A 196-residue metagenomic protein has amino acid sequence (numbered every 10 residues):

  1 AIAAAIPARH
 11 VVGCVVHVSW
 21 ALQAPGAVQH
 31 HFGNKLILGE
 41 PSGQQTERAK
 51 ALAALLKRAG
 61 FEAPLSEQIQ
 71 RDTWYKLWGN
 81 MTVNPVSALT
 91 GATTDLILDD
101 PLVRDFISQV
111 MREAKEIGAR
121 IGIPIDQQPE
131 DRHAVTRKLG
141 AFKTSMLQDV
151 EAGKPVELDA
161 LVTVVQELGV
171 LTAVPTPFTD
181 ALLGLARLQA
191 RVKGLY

Functional and structural regions predicted by a protein language model:
A1-A27: Rossmann-like NAD(P)(H) cofactor-binding subdomain of soluble oxidoreductases
R9-V16, N34-L36, A59-F61: Generic beta-strand structural signal
V15-W20, S42, I69-T73, M81-V83 (+1 more regions): Glycine-rich beta-alpha junction loops
G26-A53: Short beta-strand and adjoining strand-loop segment in the mid-core of the Rossmann-like NAD(P)-dependent dehydrogenase
V28-F32, M81-V83, L195-Y196: Short, hinge-like loop/turn segments at secondary-structure boundaries
T46-N84, E130-D131: FAD/FMN-dependent oxidoreductases across multiple families
E47, L96, S108-Y196: NAD(P)-dependent Rossmann-like dehydrogenase/reductase catalytic/cofactor-binding core
Q70-L98, L102-K115, A141: Active-site-proximal catalytic alpha-helix in oxidoreductases
